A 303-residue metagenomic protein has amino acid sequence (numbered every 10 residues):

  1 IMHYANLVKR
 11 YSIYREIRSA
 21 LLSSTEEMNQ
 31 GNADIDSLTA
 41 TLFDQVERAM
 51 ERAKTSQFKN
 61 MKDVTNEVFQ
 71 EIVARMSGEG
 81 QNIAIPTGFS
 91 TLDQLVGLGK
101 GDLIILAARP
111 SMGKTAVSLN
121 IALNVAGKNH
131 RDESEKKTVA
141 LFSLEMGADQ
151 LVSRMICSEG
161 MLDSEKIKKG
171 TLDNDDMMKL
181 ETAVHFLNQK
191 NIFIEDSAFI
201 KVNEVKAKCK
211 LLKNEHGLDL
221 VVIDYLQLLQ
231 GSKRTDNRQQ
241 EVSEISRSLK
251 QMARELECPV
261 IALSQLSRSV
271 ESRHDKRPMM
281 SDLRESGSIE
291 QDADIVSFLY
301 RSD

Functional and structural regions predicted by a protein language model:
I1-G78, A107, S111-M112, K137 (+2 more regions): Short, small/acidic-rich helices and loops at N termini and domain boundaries of DNA replication/processing enzymes
G88-G97: Pre-Walker A adenine-sensing motif
D93, N124, K128-G217, G231: Cytosolic-facing regulatory segments adjacent to core modules
I104-I105, A140: Short hydrophobic/aromatic beta-strand immediately N-terminal to the Walker A/P-loop
S111, M146-D149, C157, A198-K201 (+4 more regions): Conserved nucleotide-binding/hydrolysis micro-motifs of P-loop NTPases
T115-A122: Motif I (Walker A/P-loop) of helicase-class P-loop NTPases
Q240-D303: Phosphate-binding/switch region of NTP-binding enzymes
